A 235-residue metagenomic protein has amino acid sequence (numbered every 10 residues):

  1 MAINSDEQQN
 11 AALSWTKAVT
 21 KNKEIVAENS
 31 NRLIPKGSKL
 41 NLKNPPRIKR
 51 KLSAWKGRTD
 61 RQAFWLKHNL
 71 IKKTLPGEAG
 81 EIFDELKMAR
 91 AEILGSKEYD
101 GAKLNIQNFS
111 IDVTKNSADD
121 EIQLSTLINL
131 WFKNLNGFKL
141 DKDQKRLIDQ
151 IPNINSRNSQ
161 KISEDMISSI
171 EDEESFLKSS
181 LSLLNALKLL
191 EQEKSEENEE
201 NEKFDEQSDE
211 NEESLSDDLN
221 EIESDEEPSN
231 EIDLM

Functional and structural regions predicted by a protein language model:
M1-E171, F176, L184-N185: Basic/hydrophobic alpha-helical interface regions
E164-E206: Intrinsically disordered, low-complexity glycine/proline-rich and charged
Q192-M235: Acidic, serine/threonine-rich intrinsically disordered low-complexity regions
